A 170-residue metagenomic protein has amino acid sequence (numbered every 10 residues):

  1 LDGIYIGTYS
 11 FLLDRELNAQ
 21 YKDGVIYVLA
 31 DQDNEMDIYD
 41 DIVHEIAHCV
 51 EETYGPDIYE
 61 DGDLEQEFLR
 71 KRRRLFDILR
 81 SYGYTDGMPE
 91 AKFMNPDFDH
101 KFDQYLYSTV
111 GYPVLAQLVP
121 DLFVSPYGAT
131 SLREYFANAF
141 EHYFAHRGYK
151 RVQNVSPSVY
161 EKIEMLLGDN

Functional and structural regions predicted by a protein language model:
L1-E35, E60, R80-K92: Auxiliary, metal-adjacent structural segments of Zn-dependent hydrolase domains
N18, D41-I42: Short, conserved, surface-exposed binding loops centered on an aromatic residue
V25, H48, R72-F76: Non-transmembrane "mature" sequence context
M36-D37, R72: Short, surface-exposed coil-to-beta transition loops
Y39, E45-E65: Catalytic Zn2+-binding segment of zinc metalloproteases
L64, F68-Y107: Low-complexity, serine/threonine/proline-enriched polar segments
F98-N170: Pan-zinc metallopeptidase signature
